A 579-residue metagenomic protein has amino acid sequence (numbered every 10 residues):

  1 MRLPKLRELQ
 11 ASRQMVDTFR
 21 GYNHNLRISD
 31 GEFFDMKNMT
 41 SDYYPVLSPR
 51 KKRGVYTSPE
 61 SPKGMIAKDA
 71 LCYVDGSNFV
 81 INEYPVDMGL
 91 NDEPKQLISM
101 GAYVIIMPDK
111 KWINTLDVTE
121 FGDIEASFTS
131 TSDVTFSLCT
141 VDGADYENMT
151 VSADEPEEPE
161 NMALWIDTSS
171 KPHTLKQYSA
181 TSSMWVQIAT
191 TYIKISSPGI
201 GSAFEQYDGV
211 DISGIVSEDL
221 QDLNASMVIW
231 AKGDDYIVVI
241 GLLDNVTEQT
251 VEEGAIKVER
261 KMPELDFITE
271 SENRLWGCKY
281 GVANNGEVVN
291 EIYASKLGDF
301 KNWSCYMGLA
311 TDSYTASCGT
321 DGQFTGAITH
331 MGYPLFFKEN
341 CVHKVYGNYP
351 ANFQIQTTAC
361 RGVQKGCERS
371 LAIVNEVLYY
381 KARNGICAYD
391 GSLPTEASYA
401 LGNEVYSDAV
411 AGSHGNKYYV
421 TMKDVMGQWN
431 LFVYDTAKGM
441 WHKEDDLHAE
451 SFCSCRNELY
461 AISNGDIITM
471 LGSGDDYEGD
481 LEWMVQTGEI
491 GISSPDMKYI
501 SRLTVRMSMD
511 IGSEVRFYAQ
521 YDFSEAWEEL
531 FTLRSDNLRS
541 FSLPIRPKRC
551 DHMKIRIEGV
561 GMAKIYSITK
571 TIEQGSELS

Functional and structural regions predicted by a protein language model:
M1-A70, G362-G366, I373-V377, N384 (+1 more regions): Beta-sheet repeat architectures centered on beta-propellers
P4-L9, G122-A126, S130, K171 (+1 more regions): Small/polar beta-strand repeat architecture
K52, K261-S413, M440-K443: Beta-propeller and closely related beta-pinwheel folds
E60-P62, A67-K68, G76, I81-G101: Blade-loop segments of beta-propeller domains
N78-I81, K110-E125, A163-A189, D219-Q221 (+5 more regions): Short, surface-exposed terminal/edge motifs of secreted or surface/virion proteins that either
P85-E93, V134-L164, S183-T191, L401-V410: Extracellular/surface-exposed low-complexity repeats and stalk/linker segments enriched in Gly/Pro and small polar
P85-L138, A225-S226: Beta-strand-rich solenoidal segments
A102-I106, P156-Q177, Y207-S213, M227 (+6 more regions): Short hydrophobic/aromatic-rich beta-strand motifs
